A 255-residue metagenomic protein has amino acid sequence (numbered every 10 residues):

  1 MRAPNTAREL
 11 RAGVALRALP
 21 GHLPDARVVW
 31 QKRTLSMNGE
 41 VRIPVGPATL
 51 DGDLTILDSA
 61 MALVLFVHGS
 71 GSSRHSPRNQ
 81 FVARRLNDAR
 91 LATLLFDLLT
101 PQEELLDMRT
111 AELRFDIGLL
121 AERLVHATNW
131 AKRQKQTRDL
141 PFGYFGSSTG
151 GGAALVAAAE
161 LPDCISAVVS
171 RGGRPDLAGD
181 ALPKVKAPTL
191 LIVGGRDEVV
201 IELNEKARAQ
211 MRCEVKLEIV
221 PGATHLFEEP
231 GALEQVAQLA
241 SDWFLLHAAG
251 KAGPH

Functional and structural regions predicted by a protein language model:
V41-L140, E228-G231, Q235: Serine-hydrolase catalytic machinery in alpha/beta-hydrolase-like enzymes
Y144-G146, R171: Short beta-strand immediately N-terminal to the catalytic nucleophile in serine-hydrolase-like folds
G146-A154: Gly/Ala-rich beta-loop-alpha elbow adjacent to hydrolase catalytic centers
D163-P175: A conserved short beta-strand
V185, L191-V193: Short beta-strand/loop motif that positions the catalytic acidic residue of the alpha/beta-hydrolase fold
E198-L203: Conserved alpha/beta-hydrolase "acid-adjacent" motif
M211-L226: Catalytic histidine neighborhood in serine/cysteine hydrolases with alpha/beta-hydrolase-type architecture
G231-H255: Catalytic active-site module of serine/aspartate enzymes centered on a nucleophile-bearing elbow/loop
